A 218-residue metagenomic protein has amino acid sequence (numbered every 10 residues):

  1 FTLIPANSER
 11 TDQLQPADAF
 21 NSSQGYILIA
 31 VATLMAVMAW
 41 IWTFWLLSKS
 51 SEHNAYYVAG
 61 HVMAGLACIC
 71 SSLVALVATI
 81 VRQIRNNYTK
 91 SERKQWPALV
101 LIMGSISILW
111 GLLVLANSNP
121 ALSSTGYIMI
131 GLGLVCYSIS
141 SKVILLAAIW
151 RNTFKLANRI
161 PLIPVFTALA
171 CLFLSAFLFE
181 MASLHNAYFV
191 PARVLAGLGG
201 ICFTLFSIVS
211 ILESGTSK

Functional and structural regions predicted by a protein language model:
F1-P5, Q24-S48, V58-Q83, Q95-N117 (+3 more regions): Alpha-helical transmembrane segments and immediately adjacent membrane-interfacial amphipathic helices
L3-I4, S8-R10, K218: Non-transmembrane, juxtamembrane loop and terminal tail segments of multi-pass eukaryotic membrane proteins
E9-D12, N186: Solvent-exposed, extramembrane regions of membrane proteins
D12-L14, S23, K94: Intrinsically disordered, low-complexity regions enriched in polar/acidic and amide residues
Q15-N21, Y56-G60: Juxtamembrane membrane-interface segments at transmembrane-helix boundaries in membrane proteins
N86-E92, W150-A157: Membrane-interface helix-boundary motifs at transmembrane edges
